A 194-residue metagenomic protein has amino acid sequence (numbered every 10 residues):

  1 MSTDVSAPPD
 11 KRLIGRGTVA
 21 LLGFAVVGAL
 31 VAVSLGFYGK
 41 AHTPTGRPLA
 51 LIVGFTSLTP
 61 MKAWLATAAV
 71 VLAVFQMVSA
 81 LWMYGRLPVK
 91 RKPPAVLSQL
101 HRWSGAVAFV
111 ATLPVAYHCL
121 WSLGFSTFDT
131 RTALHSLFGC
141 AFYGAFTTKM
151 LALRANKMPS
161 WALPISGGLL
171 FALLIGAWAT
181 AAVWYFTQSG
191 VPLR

Functional and structural regions predicted by a protein language model:
S2-R194: Membrane-embedded alpha-helical bundles that constitute the cytochrome b-like, heme-associated redox core of multi-pass
